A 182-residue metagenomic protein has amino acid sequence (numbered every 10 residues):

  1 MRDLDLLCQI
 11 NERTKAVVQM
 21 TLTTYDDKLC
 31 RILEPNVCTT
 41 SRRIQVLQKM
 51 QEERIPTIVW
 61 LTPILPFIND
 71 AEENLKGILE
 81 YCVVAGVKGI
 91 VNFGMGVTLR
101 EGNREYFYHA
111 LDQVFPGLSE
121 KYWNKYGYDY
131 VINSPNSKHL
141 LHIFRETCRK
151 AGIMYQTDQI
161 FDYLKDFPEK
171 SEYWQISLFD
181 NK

Functional and structural regions predicted by a protein language model:
M1-K125, D129-I132: Conserved AdoMet/S-adenosylmethionine-binding subsite of the radical SAM
Y108-K182: C-terminal accessory extensions appended to soluble enzyme cores
